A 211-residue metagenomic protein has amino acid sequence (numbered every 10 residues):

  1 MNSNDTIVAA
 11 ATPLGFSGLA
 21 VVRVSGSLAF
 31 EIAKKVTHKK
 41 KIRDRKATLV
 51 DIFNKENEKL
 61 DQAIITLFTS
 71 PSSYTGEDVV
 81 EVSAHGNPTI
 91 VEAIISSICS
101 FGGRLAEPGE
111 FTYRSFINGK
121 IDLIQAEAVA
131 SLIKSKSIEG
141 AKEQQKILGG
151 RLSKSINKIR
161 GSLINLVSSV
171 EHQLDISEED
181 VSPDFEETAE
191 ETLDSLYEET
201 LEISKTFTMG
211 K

Functional and structural regions predicted by a protein language model:
M1-K142, K146, G150: A glycine-rich (often HGG/GG-containing) alpha/beta subdomain
D5, F16-S17, R23-V24, K35-K39 (+1 more regions): Conserved G1/Walker A P-loop phosphate-binding module
E77, I121, V167-D175: Residue-level recognition of hydrophobic positions within alpha-helical transmembrane segments
S100-R104, A126, S135-E139, S153-N157 (+5 more regions): Alpha-helix capping at helix-to-loop junctions
A141-Q144, L148, L152-S155, I159 (+1 more regions): Residue-level recognition of alpha-helical structural elements
L148, L152-I159, L163, V167 (+2 more regions): Amphipathic alpha-helical coiled-coil segments
